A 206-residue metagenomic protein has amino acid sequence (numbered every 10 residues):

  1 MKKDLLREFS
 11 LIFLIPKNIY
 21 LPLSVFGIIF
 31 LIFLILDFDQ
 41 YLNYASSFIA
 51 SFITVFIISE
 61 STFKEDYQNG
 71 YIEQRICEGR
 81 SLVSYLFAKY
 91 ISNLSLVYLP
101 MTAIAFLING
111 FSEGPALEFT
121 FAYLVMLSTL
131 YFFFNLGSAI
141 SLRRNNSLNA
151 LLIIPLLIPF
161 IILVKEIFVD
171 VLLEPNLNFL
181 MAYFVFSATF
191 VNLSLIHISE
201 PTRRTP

Functional and structural regions predicted by a protein language model:
M1-P22: Aromatic- and glycine-rich beta-strand/loop motifs that create alpha-glucan
I15-D37, A45-F56, Y98, L151-L163 (+1 more regions): Hydrophobic alpha-helical transmembrane segments of multi-pass membrane transport/permease proteins
T62-L94: Helix-loop-helix units of permease transmembrane domains in multi-pass membrane transporters, especially ABC
L82-N109, F184: Selective transmembrane-helix segments that form parts of the transport pathway or gating/packing helices in multipass
V97, M101-T129: Secretory targeting signals
A122-L157: A structural motif at transmembrane helix-loop-helix junctions in multipass membrane proteins
F134-N135, P159-V169: Transmembrane alpha-helical segments of integral membrane proteins
I196-P206: Single conserved hydrophobic/aromatic residue that forms the stacking wall/gate of nucleotide- or nucleobase-binding
